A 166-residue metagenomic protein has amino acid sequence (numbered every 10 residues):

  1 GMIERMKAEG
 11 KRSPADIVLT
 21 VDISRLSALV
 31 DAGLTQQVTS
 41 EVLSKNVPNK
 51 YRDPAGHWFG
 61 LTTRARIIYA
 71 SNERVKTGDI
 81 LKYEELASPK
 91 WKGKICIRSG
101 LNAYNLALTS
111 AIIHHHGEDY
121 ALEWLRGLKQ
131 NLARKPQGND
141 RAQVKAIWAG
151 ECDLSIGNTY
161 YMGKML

Functional and structural regions predicted by a protein language model:
G1-E4, P14-E151, M162: Extracytoplasmic ligand-binding site segments that recognize negatively charged/polar headgroups
K7-K11: Charged, often glycine-rich, active-site loop that binds/positions anionic groups
T20, I156-G157: Short beta-strand scaffold positions
N158-L166: A beta-strand-loop signature enriched in Asp, Gly, Thr, and Trp that corresponds to the sialidase/neuraminidase Asp-box
